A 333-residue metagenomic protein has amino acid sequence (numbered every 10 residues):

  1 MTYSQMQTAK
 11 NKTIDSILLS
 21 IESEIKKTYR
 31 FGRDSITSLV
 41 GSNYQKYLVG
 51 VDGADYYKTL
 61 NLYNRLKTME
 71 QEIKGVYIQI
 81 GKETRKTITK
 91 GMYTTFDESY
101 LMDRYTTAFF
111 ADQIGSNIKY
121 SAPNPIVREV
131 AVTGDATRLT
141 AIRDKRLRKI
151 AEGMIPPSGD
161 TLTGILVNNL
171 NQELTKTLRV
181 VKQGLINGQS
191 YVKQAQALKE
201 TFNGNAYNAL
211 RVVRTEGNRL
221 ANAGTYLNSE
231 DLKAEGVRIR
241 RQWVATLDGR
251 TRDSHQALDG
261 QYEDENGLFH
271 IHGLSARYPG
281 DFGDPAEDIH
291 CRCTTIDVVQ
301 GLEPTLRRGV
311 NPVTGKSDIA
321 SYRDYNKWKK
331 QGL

Functional and structural regions predicted by a protein language model:
M1-N203, V298-L333: N-terminal leader/targeting and assembly helices and adjacent pre-domain segments
G204-P312: Acidic, glycine-rich two-metal-ion catalytic cores of nucleic acid-processing enzymes
